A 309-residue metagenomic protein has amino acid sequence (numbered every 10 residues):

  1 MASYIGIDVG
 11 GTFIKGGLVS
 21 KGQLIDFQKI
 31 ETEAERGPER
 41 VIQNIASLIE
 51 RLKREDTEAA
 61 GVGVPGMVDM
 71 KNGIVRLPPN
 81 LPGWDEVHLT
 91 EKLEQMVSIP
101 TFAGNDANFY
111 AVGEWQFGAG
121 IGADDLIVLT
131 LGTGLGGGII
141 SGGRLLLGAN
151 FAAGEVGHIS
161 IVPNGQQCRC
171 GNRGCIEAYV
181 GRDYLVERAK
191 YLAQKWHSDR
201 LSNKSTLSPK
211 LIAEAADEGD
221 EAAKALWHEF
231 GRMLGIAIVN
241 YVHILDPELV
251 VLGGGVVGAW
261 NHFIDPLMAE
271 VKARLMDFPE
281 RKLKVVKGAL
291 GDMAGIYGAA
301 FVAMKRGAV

Functional and structural regions predicted by a protein language model:
M1-A59, M70-I74, E91-I99, Q116-A123 (+1 more regions): ATP-binding/phosphotransfer module of carbohydrate and carboxylate kinases, centering on a glycine-rich
S20, V64, K71, S141-G142: A cytosolic small-molecule/anion-sensing beta-strand core signal
F27-K29, P78, G148: Residue-level detector of high-confidence beta-strand sites
T32-A34, G83-W84, A152-E155: A short acidic/small-residue loop/turn micro-motif
I74-E86: A charged helix-plus-loop insertion that forms the helical arch/lid used to bind and gate nucleic-acid substrates
T101-N105: General beta-strand structural signal in soluble alpha/beta enzymes
N108: Short alpha-helical segments enriched in small residues
I121-Y179: Glycine-rich phosphate-binding loop of actin/hexokinase-like ATP-binding domains
